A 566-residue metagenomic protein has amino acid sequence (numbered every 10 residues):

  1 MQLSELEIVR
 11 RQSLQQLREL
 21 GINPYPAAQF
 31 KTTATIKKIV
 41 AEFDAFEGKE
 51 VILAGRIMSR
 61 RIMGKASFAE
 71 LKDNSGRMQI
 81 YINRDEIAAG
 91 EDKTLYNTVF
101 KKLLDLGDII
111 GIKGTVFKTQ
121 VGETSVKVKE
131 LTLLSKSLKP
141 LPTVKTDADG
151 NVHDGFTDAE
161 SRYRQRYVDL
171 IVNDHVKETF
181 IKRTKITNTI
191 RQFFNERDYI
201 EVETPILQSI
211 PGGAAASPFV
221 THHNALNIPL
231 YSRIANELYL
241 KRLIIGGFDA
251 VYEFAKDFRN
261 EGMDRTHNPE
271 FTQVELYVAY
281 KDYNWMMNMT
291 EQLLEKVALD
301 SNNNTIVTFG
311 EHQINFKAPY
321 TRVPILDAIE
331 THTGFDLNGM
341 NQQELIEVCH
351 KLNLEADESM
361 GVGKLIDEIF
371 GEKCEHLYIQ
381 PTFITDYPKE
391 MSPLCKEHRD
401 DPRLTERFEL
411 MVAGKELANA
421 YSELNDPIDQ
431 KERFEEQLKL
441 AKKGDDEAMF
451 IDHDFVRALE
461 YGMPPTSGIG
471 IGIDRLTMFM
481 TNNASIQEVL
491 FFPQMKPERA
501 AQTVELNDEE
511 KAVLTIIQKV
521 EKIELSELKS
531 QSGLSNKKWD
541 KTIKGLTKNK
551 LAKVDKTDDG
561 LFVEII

Functional and structural regions predicted by a protein language model:
M1-E505, A552: Class II aminoacyl-tRNA synthetase catalytic cores and aaRS-like
T115, Q502-E510, E524, V554-I566: Short, cationic-aromatic polyanion-contact patches
L417, P464, E521-K522, K537: Short Gly/Pro-enriched loop/turn and capping motifs at secondary-structure junctions
T503-L534, K541: Short amphipathic alpha-helical interface segments
I516, N536-W539, D559-I565: A general secondary-structure boundary signal
G545-N549: Alpha-helical DNA-recognition elements
